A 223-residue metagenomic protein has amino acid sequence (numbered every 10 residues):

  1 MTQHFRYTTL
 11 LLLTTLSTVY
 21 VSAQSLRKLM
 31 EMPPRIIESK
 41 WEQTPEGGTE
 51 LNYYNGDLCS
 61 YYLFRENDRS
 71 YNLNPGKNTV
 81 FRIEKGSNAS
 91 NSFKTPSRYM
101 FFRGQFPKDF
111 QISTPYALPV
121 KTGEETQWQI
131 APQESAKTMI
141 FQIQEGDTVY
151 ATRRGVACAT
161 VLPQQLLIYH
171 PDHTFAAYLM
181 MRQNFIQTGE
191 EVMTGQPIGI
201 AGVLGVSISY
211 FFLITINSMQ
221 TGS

Functional and structural regions predicted by a protein language model:
M1-R27, Y53: Bacterial Sec-dependent N-terminal signal peptides
Q24-P75: Cationic-aromatic interfacial patches
G56-S60, I186-E191: A short, structured loop/turn motif at beta-sheet edges
L63-F64, D68-Q164, T194: Surface-exposed, glycine-biased beta-strand/turn segments
M139, Q187, V206: Active-site neighborhood of thiol-dependent amide/isopeptide-bond enzymes
G146-V149, Q183-E190: Short, surface-exposed secondary-structure edge patches
T152-F185, S209-F211: Zn2+-dependent peptidoglycan hydrolase active-site motif and core
I168-Y169, E190-S223: Conserved, short, structured surface segments that act as functional micro-motifs
